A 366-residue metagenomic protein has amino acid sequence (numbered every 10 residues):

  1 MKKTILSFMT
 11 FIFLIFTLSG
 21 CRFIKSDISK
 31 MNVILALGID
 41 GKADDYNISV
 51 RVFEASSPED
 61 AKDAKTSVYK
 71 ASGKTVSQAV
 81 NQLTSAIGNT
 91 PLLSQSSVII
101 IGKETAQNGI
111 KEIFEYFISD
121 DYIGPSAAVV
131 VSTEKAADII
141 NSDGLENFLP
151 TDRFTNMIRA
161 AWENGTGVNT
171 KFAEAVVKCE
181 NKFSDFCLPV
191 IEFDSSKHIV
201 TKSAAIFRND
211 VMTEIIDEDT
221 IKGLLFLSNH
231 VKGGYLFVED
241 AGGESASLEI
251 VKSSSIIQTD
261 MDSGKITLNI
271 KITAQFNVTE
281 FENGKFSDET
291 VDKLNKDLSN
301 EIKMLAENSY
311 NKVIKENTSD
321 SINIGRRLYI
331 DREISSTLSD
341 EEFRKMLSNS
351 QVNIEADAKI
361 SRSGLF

Functional and structural regions predicted by a protein language model:
I5-F366: Membrane-proximal alpha-helical signals and transmembrane carboxylates
